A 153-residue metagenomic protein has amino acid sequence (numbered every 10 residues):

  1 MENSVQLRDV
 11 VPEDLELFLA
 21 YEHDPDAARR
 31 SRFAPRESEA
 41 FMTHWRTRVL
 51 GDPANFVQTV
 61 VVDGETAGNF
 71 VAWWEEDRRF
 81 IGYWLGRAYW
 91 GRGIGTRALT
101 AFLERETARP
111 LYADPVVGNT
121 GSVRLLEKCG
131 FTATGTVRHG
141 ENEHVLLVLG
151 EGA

Functional and structural regions predicted by a protein language model:
M1-P25, V57-A153: Acyl-donor (CoA/ACP) binding surface of acyl/acetyltransferases
D26-R46: Conserved GNAT-fold acetyl-CoA-binding loop/helix
W45-R48, T134: Short, P/G- and charge-enriched loop/turn segments at secondary-structure junctions
R48-A54: Short loop/turn motifs at secondary-structure junctions and domain boundaries
